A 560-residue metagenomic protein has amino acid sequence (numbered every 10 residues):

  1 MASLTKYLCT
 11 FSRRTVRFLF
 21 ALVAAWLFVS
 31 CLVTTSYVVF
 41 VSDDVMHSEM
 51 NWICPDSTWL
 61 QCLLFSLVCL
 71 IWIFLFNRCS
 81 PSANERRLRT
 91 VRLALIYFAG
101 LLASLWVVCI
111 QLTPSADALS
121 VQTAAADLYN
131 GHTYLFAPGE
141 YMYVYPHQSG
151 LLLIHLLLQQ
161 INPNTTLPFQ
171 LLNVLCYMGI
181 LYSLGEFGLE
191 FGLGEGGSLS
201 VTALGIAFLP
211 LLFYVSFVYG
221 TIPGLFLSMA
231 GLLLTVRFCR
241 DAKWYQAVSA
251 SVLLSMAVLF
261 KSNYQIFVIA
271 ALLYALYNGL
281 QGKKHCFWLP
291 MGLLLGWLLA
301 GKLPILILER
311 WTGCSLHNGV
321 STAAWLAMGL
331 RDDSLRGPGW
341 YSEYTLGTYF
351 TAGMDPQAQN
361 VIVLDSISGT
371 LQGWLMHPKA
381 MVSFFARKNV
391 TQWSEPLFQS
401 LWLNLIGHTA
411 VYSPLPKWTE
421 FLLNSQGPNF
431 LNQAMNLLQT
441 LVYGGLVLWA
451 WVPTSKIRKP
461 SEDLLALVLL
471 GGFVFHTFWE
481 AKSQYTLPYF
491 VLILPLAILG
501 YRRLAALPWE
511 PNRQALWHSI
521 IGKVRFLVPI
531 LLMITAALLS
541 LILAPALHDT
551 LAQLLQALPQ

Functional and structural regions predicted by a protein language model:
S48-L64, P168, K388-G472: Membrane-interface anchor segments at the N-terminal boundary of transmembrane helices in multi-pass membrane enzymes
I110-A126, N130-I154, P163-L167, L316-G319 (+3 more regions): Extracytoplasmic catalytic/substrate-binding loops of multi-pass membrane glycan-assembly enzymes
Y145, S149, I161-Y182, N429-L438: Loop-to-helix entry region of an early transmembrane alpha helix in multi-pass inner-membrane enzymes
L171-G192, A230, G445-W449: Transmembrane-helix motifs of polytopic, lipid-linked glycan transferases
L184-A207, Y245, R458-L467: Transmembrane-helix signature of polytopic, membrane-embedded enzymes that assemble or transfer cell-envelope glycans
E190-G192, G231-A247, Y277-Q281: Membrane-interface transmembrane helices that cradle and orient dolichyl/undecaprenyl
F213-G224: Short acidic/glycine- and proline-prone juxtamembrane loop motifs at membrane-interface regions of multi-pass membrane
L308-S413: Membrane-proximal stem/loop segments at transmembrane-domain junctions that anchor or position
